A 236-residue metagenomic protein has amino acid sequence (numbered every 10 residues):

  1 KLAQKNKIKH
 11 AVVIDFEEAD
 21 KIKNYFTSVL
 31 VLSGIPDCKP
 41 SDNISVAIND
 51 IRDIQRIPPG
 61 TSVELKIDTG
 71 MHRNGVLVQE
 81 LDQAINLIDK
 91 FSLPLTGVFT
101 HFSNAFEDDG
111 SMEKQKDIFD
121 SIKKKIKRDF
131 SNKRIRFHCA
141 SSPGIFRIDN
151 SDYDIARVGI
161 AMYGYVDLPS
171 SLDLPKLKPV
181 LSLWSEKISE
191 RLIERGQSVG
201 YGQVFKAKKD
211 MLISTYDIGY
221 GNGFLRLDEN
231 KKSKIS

Functional and structural regions predicted by a protein language model:
K1-H138: Active-site-proximal beta-alpha core segment in soluble small-molecule metabolic enzymes
D15-E18, I35-C38, D50-Q55, T61 (+1 more regions): Active-site anion/phosphate-binding pocket segments in diverse small-molecule metabolic enzymes
